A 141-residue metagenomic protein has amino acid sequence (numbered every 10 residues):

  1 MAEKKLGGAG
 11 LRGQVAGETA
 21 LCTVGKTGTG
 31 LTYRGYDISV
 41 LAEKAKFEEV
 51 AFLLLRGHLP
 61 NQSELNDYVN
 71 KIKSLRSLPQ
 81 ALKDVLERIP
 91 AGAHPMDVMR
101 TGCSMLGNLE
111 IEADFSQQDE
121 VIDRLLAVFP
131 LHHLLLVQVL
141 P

Functional and structural regions predicted by a protein language model:
M1-P141: Hydrophobic alpha-helical bundle cores within soluble ligand-binding/oligomerization subdomains
